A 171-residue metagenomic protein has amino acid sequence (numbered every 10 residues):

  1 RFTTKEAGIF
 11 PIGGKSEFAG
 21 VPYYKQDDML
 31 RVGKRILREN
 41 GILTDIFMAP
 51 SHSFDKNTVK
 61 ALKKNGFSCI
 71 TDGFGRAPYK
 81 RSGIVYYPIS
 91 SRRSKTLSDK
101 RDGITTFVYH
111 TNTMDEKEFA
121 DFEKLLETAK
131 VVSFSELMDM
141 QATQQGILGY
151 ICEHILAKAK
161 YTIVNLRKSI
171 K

Functional and structural regions predicted by a protein language model:
R1: Glycine-rich, aromatic-flanked loop segments that form ligand/cofactor-binding clefts across common enzyme folds
T4-L43, S51-K171: Terminal accessory/targeting
